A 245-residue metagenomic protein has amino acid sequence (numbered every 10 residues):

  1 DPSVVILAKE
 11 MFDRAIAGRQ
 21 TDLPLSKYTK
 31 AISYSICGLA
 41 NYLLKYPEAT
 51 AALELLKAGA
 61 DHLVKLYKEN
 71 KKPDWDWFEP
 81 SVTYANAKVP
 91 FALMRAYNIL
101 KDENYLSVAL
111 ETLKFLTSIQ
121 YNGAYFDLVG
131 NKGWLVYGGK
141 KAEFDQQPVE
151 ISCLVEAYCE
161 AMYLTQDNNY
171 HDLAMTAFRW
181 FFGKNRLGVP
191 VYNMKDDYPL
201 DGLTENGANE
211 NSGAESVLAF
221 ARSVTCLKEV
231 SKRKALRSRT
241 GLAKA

Functional and structural regions predicted by a protein language model:
D1-A245: Glycan-recognition and catalytic cores of secretory/periplasmic carbohydrate-active enzymes
